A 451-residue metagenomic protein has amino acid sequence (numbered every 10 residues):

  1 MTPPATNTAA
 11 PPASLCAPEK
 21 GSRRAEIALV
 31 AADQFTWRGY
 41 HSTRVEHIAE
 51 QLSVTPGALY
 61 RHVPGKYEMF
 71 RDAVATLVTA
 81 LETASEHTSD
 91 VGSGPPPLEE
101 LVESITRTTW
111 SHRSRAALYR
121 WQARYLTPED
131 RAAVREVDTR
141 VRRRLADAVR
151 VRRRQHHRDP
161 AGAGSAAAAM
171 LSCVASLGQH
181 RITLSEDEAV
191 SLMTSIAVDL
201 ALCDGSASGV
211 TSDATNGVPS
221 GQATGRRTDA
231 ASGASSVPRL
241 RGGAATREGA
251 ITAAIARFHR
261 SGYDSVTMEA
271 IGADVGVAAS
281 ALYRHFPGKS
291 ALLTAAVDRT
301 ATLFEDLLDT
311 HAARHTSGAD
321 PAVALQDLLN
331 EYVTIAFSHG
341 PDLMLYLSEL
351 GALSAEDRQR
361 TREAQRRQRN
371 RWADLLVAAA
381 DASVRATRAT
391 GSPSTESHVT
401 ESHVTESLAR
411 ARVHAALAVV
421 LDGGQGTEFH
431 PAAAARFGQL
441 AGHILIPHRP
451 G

Functional and structural regions predicted by a protein language model:
G21, L29-A32, T36-S42, E50-E186: Ordered, small/hydrophobic-rich secondary-structure cores
R23-A31, I48, A73-L77, L81 (+5 more regions): Generic hydrophobic, amphipathic alpha-helix propensity
E26, V30, Q34-F70, S261-A291 (+1 more regions): Helix-turn-helix
E86-R113, D309-P341: Hydrophobic alpha-helical connector segments
T109-R131, A336-E356, H414-L421: Amphipathic alpha-helical segments used for helix-helix packing
P128-R154, E356-V384, R388-G391, S397 (+1 more regions): Amphipathic alpha-helical packing segments from all-alpha helical-bundle domains
R153-R227, A231-R239, R362, D381-I444 (+1 more regions): Hydrophobic/aromatic-rich alpha-helical bundle segments in the mid-to-C-terminal region
L171, S235-F304: Conserved small-residue-rich
